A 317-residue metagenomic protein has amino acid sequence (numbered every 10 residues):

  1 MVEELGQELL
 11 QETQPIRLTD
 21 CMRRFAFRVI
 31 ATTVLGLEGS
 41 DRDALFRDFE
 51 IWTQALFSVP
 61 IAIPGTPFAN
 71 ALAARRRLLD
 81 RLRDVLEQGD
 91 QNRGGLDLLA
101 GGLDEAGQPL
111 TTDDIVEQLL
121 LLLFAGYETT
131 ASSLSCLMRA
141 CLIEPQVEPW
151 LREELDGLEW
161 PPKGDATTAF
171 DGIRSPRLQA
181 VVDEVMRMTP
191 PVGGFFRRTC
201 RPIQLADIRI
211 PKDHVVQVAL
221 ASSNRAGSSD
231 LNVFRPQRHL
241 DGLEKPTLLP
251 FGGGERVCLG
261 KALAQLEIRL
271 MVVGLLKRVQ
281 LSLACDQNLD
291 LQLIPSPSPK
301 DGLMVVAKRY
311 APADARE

Functional and structural regions predicted by a protein language model:
M1-L134: Cytochrome P450 heme-thiolate monooxygenase catalytic core
A26, I30, L35, L78-L82 (+7 more regions): Central I-helix of cytochrome P450 enzymes
E38-S40, V85-G95, T189-G194, N224-S228 (+2 more regions): Proline-centered turn/helix-capping motifs that create local helix->coil transitions or kinks
R47-I51, R93, A140-V192, R209-H214 (+5 more regions): Cytochrome P450 I-helix active-site segment
R77-R81, V85, L178-M188, V192-G194 (+2 more regions): C-terminal domain-closing interface element
P145-V147, K261-P297: Cytochrome P450 heme-binding "Cys pocket" and the immediately downstream C-terminal segment
R197, A219-A221, R238, G252-G253 (+2 more regions): Active-site proximal loops enriched in glycine and acidic residues that flank catalytic Cys/His/Asp and coordinate
P202, V218-L243: Conserved cytochrome P450 K-helix/beta-meander segment immediately N-terminal to the heme-binding cysteine loop
